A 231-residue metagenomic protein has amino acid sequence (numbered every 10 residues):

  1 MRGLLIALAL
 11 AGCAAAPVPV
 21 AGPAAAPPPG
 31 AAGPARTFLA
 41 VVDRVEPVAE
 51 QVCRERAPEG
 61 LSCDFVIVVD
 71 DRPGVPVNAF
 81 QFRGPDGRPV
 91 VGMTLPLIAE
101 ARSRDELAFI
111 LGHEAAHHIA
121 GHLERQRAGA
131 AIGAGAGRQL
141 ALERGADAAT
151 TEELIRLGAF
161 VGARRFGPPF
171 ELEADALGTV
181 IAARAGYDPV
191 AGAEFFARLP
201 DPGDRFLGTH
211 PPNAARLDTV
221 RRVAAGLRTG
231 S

Functional and structural regions predicted by a protein language model:
M1-A7: Sec-dependent signal peptide recognition, specifically the positively charged N-region followed immediately by
L10-G12: C-terminal motif of bacterial Sec signal peptides marking the signal peptidase cleavage site
A16-I132, A185, R205, L227: Peri-catalytic and regulatory segments of divalent metal-dependent proteins
G92, A176-G178, P202: A general alpha-helix detector
H122-E153, A193-F196: Post-HEXXH active-site segment of zinc metalloproteases
G145-G192, F196: Metalloprotease/metallohydrolase-associated module, dominated by Zn2+-dependent proteases
A197-S231: Extracytoplasmic and endomembrane cell-envelope/extracellular-matrix remodeling and assembly machinery
